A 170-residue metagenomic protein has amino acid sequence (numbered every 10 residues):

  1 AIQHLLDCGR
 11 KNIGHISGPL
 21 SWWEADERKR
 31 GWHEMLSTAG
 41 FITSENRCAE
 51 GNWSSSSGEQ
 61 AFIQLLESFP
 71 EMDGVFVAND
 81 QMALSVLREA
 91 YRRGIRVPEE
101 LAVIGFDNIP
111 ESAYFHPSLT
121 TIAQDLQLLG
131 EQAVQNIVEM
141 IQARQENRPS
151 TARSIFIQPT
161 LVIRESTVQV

Functional and structural regions predicted by a protein language model:
A1-V170: Bacterial carbohydrate/catabolite-sensing allosteric modules
